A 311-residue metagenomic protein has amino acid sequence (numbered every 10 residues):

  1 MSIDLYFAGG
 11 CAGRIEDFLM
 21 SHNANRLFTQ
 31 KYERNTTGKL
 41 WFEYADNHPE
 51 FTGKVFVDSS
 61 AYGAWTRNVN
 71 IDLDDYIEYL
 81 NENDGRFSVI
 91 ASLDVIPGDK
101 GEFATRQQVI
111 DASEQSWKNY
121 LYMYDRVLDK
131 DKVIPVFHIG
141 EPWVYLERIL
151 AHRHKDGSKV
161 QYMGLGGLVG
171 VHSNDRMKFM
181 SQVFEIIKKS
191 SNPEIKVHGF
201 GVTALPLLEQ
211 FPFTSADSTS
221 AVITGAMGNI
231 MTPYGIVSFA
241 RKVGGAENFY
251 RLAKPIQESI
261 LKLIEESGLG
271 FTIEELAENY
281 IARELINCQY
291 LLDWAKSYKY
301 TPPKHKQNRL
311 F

Functional and structural regions predicted by a protein language model:
M1-L128, H305-F311: Non-catalytic, usually N-terminal nucleic-acid engagement modules in DNA/RNA processing proteins
M1-L19, I77, N81, A91 (+4 more regions): Alpha/beta catalytic cores of nucleotide-metabolism and tRNA/nucleoside-modifying enzymes
I77-G225: Eukaryote-skewed repeat-based solenoidal scaffolds used as protein-protein interaction platforms, primarily
